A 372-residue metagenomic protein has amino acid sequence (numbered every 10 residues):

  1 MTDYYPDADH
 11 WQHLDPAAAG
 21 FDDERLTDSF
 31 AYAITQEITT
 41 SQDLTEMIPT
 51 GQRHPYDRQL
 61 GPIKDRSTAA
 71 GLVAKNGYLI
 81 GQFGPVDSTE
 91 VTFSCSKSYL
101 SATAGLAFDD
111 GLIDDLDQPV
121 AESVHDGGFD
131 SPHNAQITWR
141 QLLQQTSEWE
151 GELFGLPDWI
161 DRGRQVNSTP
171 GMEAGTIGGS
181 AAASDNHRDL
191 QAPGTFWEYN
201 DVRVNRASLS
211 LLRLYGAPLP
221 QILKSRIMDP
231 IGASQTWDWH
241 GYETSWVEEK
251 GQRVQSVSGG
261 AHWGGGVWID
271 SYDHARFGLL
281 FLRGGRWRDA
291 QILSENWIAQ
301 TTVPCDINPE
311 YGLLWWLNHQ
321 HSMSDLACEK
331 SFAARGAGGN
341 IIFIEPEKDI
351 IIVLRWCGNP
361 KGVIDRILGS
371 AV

Functional and structural regions predicted by a protein language model:
M1-V86, D110-D114, Q144, R213 (+2 more regions): N-terminal leader/targeting segments and the immediately adjacent pre-domain N-terminus
Q59, R66-T68, V73-K75, F93 (+2 more regions): Extended ligand-binding groove/face enriched in aromatic
G77, V91-L116, L142, A207-L211 (+2 more regions): Active-site SXXK
L79-G84, L153-E243, G265: Catalytic-site signature segments of enzymes, centered on catalytic residues
S98, Q145, R203-S210, G265-W287 (+1 more regions): Active-site-proximal alpha-helical segments within enzyme catalytic domains
D110-E150, F154, R213-G264: Active-site helix/loop module of the DD-peptidase/beta-lactamase fold, centered on the serine-lysine SxxK catalytic
Q235, H240, S245-A261, T302-I351: Active-site Gly/Thr loop motif
K361-V372: Short, gly/Ser/Thr-rich active-site loops of penicillin-recognizing serine hydrolases
